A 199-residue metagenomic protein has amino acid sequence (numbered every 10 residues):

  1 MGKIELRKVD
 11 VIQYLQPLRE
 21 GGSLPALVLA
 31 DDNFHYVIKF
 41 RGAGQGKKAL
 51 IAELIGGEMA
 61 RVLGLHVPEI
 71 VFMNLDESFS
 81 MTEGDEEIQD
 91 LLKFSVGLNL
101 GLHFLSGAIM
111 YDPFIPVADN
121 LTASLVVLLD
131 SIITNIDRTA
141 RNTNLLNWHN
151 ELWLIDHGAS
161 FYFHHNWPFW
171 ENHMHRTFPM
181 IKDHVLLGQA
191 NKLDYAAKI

Functional and structural regions predicted by a protein language model:
G2-F114, A123-V126, D130-I136, W148-W153 (+2 more regions): Conserved ATP-binding subdomain of kinase catalytic cores across diverse folds
T139, N144-N147: Conserved protein-kinase catalytic-loop segment immediately C-terminal to the catalytic Asp of the HRD motif
W148-I199: C-terminal catalytic region of ATP-dependent kinase domains
